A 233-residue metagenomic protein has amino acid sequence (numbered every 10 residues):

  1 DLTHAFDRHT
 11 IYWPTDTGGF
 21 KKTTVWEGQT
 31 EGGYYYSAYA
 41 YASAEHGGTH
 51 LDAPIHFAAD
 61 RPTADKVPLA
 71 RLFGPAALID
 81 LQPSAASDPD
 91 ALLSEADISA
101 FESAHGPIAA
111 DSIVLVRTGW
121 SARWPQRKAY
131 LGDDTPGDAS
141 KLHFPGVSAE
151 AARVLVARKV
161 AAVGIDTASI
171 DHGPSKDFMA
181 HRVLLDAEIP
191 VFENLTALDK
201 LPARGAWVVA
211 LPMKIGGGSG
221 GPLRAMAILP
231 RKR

Functional and structural regions predicted by a protein language model:
D1-R233: Active-/binding-site microenvironments in catalytic and ligand-binding cores
